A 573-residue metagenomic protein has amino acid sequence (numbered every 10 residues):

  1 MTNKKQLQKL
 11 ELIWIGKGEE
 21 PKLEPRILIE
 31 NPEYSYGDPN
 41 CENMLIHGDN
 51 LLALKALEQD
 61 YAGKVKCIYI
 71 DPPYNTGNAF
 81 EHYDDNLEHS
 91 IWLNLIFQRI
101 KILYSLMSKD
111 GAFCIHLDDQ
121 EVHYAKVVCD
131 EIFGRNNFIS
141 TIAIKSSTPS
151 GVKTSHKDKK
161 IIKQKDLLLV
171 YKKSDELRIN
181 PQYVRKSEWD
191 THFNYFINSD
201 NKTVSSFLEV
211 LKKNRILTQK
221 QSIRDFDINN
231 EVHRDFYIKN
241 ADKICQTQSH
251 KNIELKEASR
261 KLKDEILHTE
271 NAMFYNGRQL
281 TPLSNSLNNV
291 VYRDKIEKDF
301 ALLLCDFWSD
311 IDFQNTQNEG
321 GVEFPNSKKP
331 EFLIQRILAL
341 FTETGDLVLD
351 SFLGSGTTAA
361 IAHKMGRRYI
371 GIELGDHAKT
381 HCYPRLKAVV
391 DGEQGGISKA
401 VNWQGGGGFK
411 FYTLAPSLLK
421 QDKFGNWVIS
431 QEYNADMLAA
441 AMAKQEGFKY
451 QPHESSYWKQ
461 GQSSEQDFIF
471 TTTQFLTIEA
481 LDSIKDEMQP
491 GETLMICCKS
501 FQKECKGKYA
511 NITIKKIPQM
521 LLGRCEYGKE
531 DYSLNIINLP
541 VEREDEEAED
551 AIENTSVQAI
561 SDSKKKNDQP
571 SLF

Functional and structural regions predicted by a protein language model:
M1-C67, T76-Q98, N276, C498-F501 (+2 more regions): DnaQ-like (DEDDh/DEDDy) 3′-5′ exonuclease domain used for proofreading and 3′-end trimming on nucleic acids
K5-G18, H89-L95, V122, P330-K399 (+2 more regions): Conserved S-adenosyl-L-methionine
L7-K9, D158-L167, K172-G320, E331 (+1 more regions): Active-site-adjacent helix-turn-beta-strand microarchitecture at beta-sheet edges that either contains or buttresses
E33-Y36, G48-L51, K55-A112, Q120 (+7 more regions): SAM-dependent methyltransferase catalytic-core segment centered on the flexible catalytic loop and adjoining short
C41, G48-L51, A56, S146-S147 (+3 more regions): Flexible, glycine/threonine-enriched loop-and-boundary segments that flank and lead into catalytic domains of large
H123-A143: Conserved Class I S-adenosyl-L-methionine
I139-Y171: Class I S-adenosyl-L-methionine
I370-F573: PRPP-dependent phosphoribosyltransferase catalytic core
